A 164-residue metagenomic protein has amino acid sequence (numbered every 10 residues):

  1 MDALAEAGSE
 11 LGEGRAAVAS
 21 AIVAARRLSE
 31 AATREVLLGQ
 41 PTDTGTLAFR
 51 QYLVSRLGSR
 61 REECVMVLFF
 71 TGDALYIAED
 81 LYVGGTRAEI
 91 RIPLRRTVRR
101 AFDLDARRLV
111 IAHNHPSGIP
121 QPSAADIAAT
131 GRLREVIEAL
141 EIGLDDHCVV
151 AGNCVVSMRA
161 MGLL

Functional and structural regions predicted by a protein language model:
M1-L37: Long amphipathic alpha-helical segments
G14-A25, L47, Q51, S55 (+2 more regions): Active-site-proximal loop/helix of nucleotide/amide-processing enzymes and allied scaffolds
E30-L75: Glycine-enriched loop-and-adjacent helix/strand subsegments that border the catalytic/binding cleft of enzyme cores
